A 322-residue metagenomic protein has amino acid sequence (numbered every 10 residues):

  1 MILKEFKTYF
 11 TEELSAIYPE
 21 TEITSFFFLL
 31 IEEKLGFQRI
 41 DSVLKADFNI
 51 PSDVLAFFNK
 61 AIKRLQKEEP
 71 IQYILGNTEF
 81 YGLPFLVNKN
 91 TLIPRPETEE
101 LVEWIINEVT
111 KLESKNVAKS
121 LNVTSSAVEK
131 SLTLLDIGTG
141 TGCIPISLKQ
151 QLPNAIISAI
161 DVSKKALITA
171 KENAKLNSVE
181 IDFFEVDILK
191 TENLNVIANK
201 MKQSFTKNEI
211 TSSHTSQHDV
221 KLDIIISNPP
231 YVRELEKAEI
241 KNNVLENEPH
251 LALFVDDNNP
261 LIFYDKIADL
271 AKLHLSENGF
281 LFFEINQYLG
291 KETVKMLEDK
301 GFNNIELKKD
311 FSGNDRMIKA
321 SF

Functional and structural regions predicted by a protein language model:
M1-T78: N-terminal auxiliary segments of SAM/dcSAM-dependent transferases
Y9, L29, F57-K60, E100 (+5 more regions): Alpha-helical elements of Rossmann-like donor-binding domains used by nucleotide-donor carbohydrate transfer enzymes
F37-Q38, G82, L245-H250: Short, basic/glycine-rich phosphate-binding loops at helix/coil junctions that contact nucleotide phosphates
A46, N59-A118, S131-L152, I160-E172 (+2 more regions): SAM-dependent Rossmann-like transferase core, predominantly class I methyltransferases with a strong bias toward
V54, P94-E97, F263: An acidic site on a long C-lobe helix of protein kinase domains
S114-L134, M201-I210, H214-K221: A cross-taxon signal for low-complexity, glycine/charged-rich
N154-A155, I160-K200, I210, D219-F322: S-adenosylmethionine
